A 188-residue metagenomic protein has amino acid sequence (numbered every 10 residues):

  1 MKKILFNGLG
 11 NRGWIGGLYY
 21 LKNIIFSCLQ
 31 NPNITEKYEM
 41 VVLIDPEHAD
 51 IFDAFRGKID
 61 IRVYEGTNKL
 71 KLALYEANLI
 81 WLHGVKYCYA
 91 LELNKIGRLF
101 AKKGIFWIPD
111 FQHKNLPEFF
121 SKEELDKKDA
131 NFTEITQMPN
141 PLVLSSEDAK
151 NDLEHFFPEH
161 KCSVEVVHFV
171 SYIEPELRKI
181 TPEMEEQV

Functional and structural regions predicted by a protein language model:
M1-V188: Carbohydrate transferase catalytic cores enriched for Leloir-type hexosyltransferases
